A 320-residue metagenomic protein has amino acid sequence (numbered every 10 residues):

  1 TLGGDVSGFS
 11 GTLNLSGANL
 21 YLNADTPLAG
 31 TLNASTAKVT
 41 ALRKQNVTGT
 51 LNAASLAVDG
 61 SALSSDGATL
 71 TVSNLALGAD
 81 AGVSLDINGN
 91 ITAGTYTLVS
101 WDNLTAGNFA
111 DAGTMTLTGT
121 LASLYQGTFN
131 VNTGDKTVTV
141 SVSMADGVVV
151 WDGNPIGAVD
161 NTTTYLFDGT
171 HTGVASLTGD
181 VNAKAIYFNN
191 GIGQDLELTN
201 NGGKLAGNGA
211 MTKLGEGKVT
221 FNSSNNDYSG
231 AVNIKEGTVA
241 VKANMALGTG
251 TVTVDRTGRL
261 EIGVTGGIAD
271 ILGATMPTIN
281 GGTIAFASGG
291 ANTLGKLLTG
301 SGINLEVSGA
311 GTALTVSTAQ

Functional and structural regions predicted by a protein language model:
T1, N19, A24, A54-A62 (+5 more regions): Right-handed beta-helix
G4, G8-S10, G17-L98, D102 (+2 more regions): Extracellular beta-strand/loop-rich repeat segments of large surface/secreted proteins
F9, L13, A18, L51 (+17 more regions): Extracellular/surface recognition and adhesion modules
S10, Y21, A68-T69, S229-N244 (+1 more regions): Acidic, glycine-rich calcium-binding repeat modules characteristic of RTX/beta-roll and related beta-solenoid repeat
G17, D25, A29, T36 (+12 more regions): Tight coil/turn sites that cap or link beta-strands
R43, G49, L56, L63 (+3 more regions): Extracellular beta-helix/beta-solenoid repeat scaffolds
L51, D86-K204, N208, K218 (+2 more regions): Solvent-exposed adhesion/ligand-recognition segments of exported proteins
T178-N182, G202-T212, T278, L298-G300 (+1 more regions): Extracellular beta-strand-rich solenoid/capping regions of secreted or surface-exposed proteins that bind or remodel
